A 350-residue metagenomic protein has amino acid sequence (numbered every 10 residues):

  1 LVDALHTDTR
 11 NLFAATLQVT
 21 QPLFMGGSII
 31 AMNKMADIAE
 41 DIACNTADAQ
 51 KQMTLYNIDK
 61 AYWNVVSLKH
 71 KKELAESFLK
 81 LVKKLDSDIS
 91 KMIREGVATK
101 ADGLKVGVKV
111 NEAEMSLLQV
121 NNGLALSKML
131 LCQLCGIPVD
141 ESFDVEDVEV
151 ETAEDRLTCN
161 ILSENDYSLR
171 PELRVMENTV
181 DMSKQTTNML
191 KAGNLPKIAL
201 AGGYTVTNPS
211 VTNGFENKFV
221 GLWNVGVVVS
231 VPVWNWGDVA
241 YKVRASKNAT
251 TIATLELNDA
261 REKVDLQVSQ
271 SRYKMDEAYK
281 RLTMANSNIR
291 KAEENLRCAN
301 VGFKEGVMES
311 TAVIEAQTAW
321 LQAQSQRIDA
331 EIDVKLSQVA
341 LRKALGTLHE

Functional and structural regions predicted by a protein language model:
L1-V2, I137-G203: Amphipathic alpha-helical coiled-coil scaffold segments and their short linker/junction regions
A4-R10, T20-A49, R174, D181-K184 (+4 more regions): Small/polar (Gly/Ser/Thr/Ala-rich) solvent-exposed segments that form structured loops/beta-strands/short helices used
L12-A14, K60, K105, K197 (+1 more regions): Transmembrane beta-barrel architecture of outer-membrane proteins
L17-Q21, L131, Y204, V227-V231 (+1 more regions): Residues on the lipid-exposed face of transmembrane beta-strands in outer-membrane beta-barrel proteins
Q50, T54-E73, K91, S127 (+3 more regions): Amphipathic alpha-helical coiled-coil segments
M53-Y167, K274, A278, R327: Periplasmic alpha-helical coiled-coil/stalk elements that build and connect Gram-negative outer-membrane
